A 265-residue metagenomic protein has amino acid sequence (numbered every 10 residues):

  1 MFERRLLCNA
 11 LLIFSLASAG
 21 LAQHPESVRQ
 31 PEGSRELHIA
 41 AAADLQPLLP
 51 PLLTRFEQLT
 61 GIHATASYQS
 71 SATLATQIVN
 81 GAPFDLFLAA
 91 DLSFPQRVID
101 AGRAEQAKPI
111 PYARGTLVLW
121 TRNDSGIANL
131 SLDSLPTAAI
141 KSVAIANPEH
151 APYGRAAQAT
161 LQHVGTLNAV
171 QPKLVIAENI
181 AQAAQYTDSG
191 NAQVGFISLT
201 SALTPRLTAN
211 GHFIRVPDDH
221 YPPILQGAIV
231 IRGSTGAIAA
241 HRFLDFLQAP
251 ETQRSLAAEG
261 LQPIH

Functional and structural regions predicted by a protein language model:
M1-E3: N-terminal secretory signal peptides that target proteins for export/translocation
L7-C8, E32: Sequence-pattern detector for short linear motifs and compositional/periodic biases rather than a specific fold
C8-A19: Bacterial N-terminal signal peptides
Q23-Y68, A72, T76-A82, A89-L92 (+2 more regions): Exported/periplasmic ABC-transporter solute-binding proteins
A107: Short active-site loop at a secondary-structure junction that contains or immediately precedes the catalytic residue(s)
